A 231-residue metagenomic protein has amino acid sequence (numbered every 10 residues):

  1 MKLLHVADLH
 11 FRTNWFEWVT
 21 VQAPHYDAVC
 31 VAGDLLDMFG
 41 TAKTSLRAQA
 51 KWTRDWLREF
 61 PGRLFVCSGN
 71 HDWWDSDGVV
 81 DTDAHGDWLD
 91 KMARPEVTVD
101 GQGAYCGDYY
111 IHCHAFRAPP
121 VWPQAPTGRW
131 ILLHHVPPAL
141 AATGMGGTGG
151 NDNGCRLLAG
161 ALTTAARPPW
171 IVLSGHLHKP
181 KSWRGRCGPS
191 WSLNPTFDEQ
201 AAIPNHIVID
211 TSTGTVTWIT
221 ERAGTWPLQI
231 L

Functional and structural regions predicted by a protein language model:
K2-H10, D108-R117, I131-H135, W191-F197 (+1 more regions): Active-site-proximal beta-strand elements of phosphoester/diester hydrolases
D8, V29, D34, G69 (+5 more regions): Divalent metal-coordination and catalytic microenvironments
H10-W15, L36-G40, C67-G78, Q102-Y105 (+5 more regions): Active-site environment of divalent metal-dependent phosphoester hydrolases
F11-A104: Core catalytic region of metal-dependent phosphoesterases/phosphodiesterases, especially metallo-beta-lactamase-like
D55-W56, F65, D72-G160: Conserved catalytic scaffold of divalent metal-dependent phosphoesterases
F65, G86, G147-W218: Conserved beta-sheet core of the metallophosphoesterase superfamily
G107-G128, A201-L231: Charged, low-complexity C-terminal accessory regions
